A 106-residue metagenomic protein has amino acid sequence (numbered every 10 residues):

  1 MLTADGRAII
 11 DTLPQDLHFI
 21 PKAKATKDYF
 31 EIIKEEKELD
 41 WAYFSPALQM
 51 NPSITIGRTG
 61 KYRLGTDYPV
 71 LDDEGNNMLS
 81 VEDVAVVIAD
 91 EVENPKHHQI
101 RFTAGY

Functional and structural regions predicted by a protein language model:
M1-Y106: Oxidoreductase cofactor-interface core, primarily capturing Rossmann-like NAD(P)-dependent enzymes
